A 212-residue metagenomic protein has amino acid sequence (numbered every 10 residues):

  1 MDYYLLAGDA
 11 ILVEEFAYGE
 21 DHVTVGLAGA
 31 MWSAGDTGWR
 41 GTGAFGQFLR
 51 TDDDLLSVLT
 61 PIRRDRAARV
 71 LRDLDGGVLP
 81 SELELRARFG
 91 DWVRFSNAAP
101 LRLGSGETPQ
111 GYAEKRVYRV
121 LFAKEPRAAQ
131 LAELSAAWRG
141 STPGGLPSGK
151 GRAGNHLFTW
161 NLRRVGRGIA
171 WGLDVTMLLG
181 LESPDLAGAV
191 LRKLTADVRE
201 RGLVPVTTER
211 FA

Functional and structural regions predicted by a protein language model:
M1, D9-I11, R64, V70 (+1 more regions): Long, hydrophilic "mature protein body" segments
M1-E20, A113-K124: Short, extreme N-terminal segment that most often corresponds to the first beta-strand
M1-Y3, G106-K115, N161-G172: Short, surface-exposed loop and linker segments with low hydrophobicity and enrichment for Pro/Ser/Thr
D9-G41, A128-L157: Short, flexible N-terminal segments of the mature chain
G26-A87, R163-D174, T207-F211: Short, mixed-charge low-complexity intrinsically disordered segments
D65-L146: Surface-exposed beta-loop interaction hotspot
R119-V120, Q130-A212: Extended, charge-biased low-complexity segments that typically form long amphipathic alpha-helices/coiled-coils
